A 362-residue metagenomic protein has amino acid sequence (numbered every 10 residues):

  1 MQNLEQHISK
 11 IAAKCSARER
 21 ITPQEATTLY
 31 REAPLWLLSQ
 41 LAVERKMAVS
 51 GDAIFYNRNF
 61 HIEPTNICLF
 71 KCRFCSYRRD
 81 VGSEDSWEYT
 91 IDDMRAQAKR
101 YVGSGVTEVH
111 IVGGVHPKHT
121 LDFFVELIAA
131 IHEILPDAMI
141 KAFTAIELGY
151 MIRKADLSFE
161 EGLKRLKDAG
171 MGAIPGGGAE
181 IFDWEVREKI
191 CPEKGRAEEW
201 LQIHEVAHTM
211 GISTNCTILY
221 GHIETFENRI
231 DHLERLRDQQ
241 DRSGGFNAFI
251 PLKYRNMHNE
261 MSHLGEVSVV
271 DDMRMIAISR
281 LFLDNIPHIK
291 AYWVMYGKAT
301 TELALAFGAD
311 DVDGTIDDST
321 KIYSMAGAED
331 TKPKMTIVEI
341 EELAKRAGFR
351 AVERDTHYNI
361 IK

Functional and structural regions predicted by a protein language model:
M1-W36, V102, E234, Q240-K362: Auxiliary Fe-S-binding modules of radical SAM enzymes
R18, A42, C72, I111 (+5 more regions): Conserved, mostly hydrophobic/aromatic
A26-L29, F60-I62, G113-P117, Y220-I223 (+1 more regions): Conserved short loop/turn motifs at secondary-structure junctions
S39-G82, S86-V112, I174: N-terminal pre-triad scaffold of radical SAM enzymes
I54-F60, V109, I140-T144, I174-G176 (+4 more regions): Hydrophobic faces of well-ordered beta-strands that scaffold small-molecule active sites in alpha/beta enzyme cores
I54-R58, P64, C68-L69, R73-G82 (+3 more regions): Mobile, glycine- and charge-enriched loop segments and immediately flanking short secondary-structure elements within
R58-H61, G82, V112-D122, W184 (+2 more regions): Glycine-rich, proline-tolerant flexible connector loops at the mouths of alpha/beta enzymes
V81-T217, H222-D231, R235-D238: Conserved Radical SAM active-site core
